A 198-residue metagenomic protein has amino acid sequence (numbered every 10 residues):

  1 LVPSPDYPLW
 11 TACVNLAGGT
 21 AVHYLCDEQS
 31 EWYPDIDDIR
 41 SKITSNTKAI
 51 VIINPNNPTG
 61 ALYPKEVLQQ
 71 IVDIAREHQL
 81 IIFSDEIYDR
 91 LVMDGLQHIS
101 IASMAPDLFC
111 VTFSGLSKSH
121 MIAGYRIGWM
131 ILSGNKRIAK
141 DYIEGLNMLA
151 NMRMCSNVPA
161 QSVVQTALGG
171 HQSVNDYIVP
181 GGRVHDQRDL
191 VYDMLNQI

Functional and structural regions predicted by a protein language model:
L1, V22, F83, V111-F113 (+1 more regions): Structural detector of well-ordered beta-strand residues that form the stable sheet scaffold of enzyme domains
L1-V14: Conserved PLP-anchoring active-site segment centered on the Schiff-base-forming lysine
P5, E86-Y88, G115-L116: Short strand-turn motif at the edge of the Rossmann-like AdoMet-binding core
A17, E77-H78, L108: Helix C-cap/helix->beta junction micro-motif
V22, D27-Q97: Active-site phosphate-binding strand-loop segment of PLP-dependent enzymes
K42-T44, Q69-Q70, M148, L190-I198: Short, intrinsically disordered, charge-balanced linker/junction segments flanking boundaries in proteins
P106-H185, D189-L195: Conserved core segment of the aminotransferase class I/II
